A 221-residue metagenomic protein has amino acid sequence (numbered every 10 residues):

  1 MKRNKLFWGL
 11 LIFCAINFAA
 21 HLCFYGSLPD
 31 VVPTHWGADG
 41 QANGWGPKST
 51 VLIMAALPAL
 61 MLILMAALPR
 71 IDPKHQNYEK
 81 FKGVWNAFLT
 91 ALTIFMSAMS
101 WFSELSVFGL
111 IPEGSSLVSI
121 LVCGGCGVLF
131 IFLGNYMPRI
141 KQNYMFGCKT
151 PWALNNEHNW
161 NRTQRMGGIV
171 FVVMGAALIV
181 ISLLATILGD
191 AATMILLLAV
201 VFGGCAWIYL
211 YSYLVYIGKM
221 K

Functional and structural regions predicted by a protein language model:
M1-I12: Alpha-helical transmembrane segments and their helix-start/interface "positive-inside/aromatic belt" motifs in integral
L6-F7, I53-L57, L64-A66, N86-F95 (+1 more regions): Select subsegments of transmembrane alpha-helices in polytopic membrane proteins, especially boundary-proximal
L10-F13, G44-A59, S116-L133, A199-V200: Alpha-helical transmembrane segments
L22-L52, F146-N155: Active-site and channel-lining beta-strand-loop segments that bind or position nucleotide-derived/phosphorylated
C23-L28, L60-D72, F132-C148, Y211-G218: Membrane-water interface of transmembrane alpha-helices
A67-S116: Ordered, amphipathic secondary-structure segments that act as subunit-interaction surfaces in large macromolecular
C123-G125, T193-I208: Small-residue-rich transmembrane alpha-helices that serve as helix-helix interface/gating elements in multipass
T150-M166: Short membrane-interface loop/juxtamembrane segments of multi-pass integral membrane proteins
